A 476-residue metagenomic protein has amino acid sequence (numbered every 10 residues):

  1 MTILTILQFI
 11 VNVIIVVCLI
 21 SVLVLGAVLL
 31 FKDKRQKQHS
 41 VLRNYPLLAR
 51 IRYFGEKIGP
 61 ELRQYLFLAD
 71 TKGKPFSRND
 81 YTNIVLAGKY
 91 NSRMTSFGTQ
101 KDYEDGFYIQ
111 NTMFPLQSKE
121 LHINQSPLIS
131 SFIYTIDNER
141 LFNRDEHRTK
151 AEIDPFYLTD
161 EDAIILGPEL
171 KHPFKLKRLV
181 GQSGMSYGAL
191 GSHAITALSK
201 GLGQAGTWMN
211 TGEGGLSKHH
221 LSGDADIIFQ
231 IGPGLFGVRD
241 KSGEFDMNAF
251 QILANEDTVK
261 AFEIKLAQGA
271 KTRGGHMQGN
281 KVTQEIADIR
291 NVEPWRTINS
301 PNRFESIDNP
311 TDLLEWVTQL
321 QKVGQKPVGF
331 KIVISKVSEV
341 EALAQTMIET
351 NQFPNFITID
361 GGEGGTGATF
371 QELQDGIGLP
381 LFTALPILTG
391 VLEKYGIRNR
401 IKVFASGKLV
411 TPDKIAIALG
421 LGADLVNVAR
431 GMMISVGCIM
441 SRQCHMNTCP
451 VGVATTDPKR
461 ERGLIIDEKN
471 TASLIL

Functional and structural regions predicted by a protein language model:
T2-V180, G184-W208, G214-D224, Q230-A270 (+1 more regions): Conserved, well-structured core domains of diverse proteins
K32-Q38, I466-L476: C-terminal structured "cap/appendage" subdomains that terminate the fold
H172-L176, I286-V292, D360: Flexible hinge/switch segments at interdomain interfaces of large molecular machines
G206, E256-Q278, V337, A342-I359: Carboxylate/His-rich catalytic cores and anion/metal-binding grooves
N210-T211, I228, E263-K265, G329 (+2 more regions): Conserved beta-strand positions in the central sheet of alpha/beta enzyme cores
E256-N291, M440-R462, T471-A472: Mobile "lid/hinge" segments at catalytic clefts and subdomain interfaces of large enzymes
T258-L266, H276-I286, R290-P294, N299-P310 (+2 more regions): Signature of multi-pass transmembrane helix bundles
N299, F304-I465: Glycine-rich phosphate/ribose-binding loops and adjacent secondary-structure elements that form binding surfaces
